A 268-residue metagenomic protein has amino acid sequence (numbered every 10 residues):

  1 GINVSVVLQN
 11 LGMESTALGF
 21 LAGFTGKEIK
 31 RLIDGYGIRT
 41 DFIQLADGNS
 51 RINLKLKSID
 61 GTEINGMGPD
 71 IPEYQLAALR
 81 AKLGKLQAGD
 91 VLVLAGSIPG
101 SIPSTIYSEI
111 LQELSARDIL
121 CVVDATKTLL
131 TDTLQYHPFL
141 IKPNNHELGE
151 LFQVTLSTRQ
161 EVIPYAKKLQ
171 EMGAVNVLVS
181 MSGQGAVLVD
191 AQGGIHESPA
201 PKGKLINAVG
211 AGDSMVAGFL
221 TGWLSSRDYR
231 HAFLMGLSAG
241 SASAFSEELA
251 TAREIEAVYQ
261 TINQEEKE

Functional and structural regions predicted by a protein language model:
G1-N49: Substrate-binding N-lobe of the ribokinase-like
L8, N144, G212: Short, conserved phosphate/pyrophosphate- and ester-handling motifs at nucleotide-, phospho-/glycolipid
G19-F20, K55-K57, N65-M67, L94-A95 (+2 more regions): Short beta-strand segments
L45, K55-A88: Conserved phosphate-binding/catalytic loop of the ribokinase/pfkB sugar-kinase fold
P69-P72, I98-I102, L129-T131, G185-A186 (+1 more regions): Short, small-residue-enriched loops and turns at beta-alpha junctions that line or gate enzyme active sites
D90-V91, N176: Structural motif
V91-Q160: Conserved beta-alpha-beta core of the PfkB/ribokinase-like small-molecule kinase fold
E113, T131, R159-E268: Conserved phosphate-binding/catalytic region of the ribokinase-like
